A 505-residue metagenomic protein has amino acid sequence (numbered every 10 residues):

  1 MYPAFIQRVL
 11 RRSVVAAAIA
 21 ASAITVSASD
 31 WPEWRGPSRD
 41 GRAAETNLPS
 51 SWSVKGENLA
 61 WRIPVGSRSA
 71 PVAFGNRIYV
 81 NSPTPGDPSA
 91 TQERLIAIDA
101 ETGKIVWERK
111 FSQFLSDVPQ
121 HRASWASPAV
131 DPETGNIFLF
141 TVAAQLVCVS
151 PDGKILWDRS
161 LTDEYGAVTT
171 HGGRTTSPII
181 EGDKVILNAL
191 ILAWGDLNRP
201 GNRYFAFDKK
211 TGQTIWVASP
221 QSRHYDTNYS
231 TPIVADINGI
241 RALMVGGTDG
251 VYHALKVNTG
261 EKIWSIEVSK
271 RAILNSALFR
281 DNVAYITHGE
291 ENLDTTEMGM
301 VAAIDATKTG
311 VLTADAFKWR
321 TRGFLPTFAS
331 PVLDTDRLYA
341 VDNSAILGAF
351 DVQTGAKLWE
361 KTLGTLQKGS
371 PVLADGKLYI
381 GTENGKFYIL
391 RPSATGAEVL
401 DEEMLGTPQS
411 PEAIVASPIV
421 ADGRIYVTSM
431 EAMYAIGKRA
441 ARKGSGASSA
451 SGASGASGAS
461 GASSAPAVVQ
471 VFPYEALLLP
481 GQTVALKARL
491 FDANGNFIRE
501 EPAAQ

Functional and structural regions predicted by a protein language model:
Y2-A17: Bacterial N-terminal signal peptides that target proteins for export
S27-Q470, Q482: Noncatalytic, solvent-exposed loop/strand surfaces of beta-propeller-type extracellular/periplasmic domains
D99, D236, L490-N496: Short solvent-exposed capping/turn motifs at the termini of beta-strands
V471-E475: Surface-exposed, proline-enriched loop/turn segments that connect beta strands in immunoglobulin-like
A476-Q482: Short, solvent-exposed loop/linker segments at the N-terminal edge of repeated beta-sheet extracellular domains
V484-A485, F491-Q505: Short flexible loop/turn segments that cap and initiate beta-strands
